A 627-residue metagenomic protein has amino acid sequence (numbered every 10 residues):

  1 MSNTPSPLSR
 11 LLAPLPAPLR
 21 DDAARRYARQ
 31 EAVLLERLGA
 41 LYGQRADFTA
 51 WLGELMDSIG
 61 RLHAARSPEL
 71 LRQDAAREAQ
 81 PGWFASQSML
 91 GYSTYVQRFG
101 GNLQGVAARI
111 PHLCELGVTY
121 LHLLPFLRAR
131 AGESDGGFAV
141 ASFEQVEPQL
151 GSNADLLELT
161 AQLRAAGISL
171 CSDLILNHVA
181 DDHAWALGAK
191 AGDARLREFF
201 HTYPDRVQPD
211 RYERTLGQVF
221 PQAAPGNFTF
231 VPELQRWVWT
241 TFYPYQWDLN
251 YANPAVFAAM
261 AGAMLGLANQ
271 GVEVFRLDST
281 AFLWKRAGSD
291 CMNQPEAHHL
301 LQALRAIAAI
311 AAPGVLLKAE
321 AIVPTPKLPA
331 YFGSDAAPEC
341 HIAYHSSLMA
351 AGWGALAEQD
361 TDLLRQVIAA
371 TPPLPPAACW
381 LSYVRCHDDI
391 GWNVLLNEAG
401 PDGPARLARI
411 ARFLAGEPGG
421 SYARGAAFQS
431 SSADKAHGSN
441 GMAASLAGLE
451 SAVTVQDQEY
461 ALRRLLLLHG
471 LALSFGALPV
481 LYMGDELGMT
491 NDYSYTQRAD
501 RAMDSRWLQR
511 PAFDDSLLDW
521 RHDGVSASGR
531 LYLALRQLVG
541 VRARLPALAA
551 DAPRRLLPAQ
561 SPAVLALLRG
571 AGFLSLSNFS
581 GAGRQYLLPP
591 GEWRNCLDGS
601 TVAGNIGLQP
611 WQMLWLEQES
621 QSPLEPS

Functional and structural regions predicted by a protein language model:
S2-E592, C596-G599, A603-S627: Active-site and adjacent substrate-binding regions of carbohydrate-active enzymes
